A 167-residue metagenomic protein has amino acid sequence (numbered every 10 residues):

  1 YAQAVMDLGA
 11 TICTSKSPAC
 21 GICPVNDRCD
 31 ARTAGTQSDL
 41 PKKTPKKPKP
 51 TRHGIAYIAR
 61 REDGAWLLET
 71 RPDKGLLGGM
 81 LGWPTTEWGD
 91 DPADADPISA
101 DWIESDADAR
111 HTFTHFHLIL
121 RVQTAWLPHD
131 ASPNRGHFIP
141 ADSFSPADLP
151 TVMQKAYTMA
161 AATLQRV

Functional and structural regions predicted by a protein language model:
Y1-A2: RNase III-family endoribonuclease catalytic core
D7-V167: Intrinsically disordered, low-complexity, charged terminal extensions of DNA damage-control enzymes
